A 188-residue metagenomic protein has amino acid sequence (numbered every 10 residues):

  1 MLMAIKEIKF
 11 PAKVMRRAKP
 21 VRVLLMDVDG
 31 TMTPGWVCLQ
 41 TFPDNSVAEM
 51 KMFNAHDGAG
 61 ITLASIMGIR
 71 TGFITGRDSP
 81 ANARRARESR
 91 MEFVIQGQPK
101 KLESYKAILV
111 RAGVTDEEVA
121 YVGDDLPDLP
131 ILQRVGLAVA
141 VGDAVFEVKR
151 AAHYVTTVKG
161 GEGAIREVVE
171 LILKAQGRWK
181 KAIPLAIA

Functional and structural regions predicted by a protein language model:
L2-A4, I8-R70: Active-site neighborhood of HAD-like aspartate-dependent phosphohydrolases
K13-M15, A83, L129: Short hydrophobic/charged patches on amphipathic alpha-helices used for structural packing and interfaces
V28, G76-R77, Q98, G142-V145: Short secondary-structure boundary segments
M32, P80, G163: Glycine-rich nucleotide phosphate-binding loop and flanking beta-alpha elements of Rossmann-like dinucleotide-binding
L39, R77-A81, K101: Short, catalytically relevant binding-site loops at active-site mouths
S46-V47, N54, R87-E88, F93-V94 (+1 more regions): Mg2+-dependent phosphoryl-transfer enzymes with acidic/Ser/Thr/Gly-rich catalytic loops
I61-R85, Q96, L132: Substrate-recognition element of Asp-dependent hydrolases with the DxDx(T/V) motif
